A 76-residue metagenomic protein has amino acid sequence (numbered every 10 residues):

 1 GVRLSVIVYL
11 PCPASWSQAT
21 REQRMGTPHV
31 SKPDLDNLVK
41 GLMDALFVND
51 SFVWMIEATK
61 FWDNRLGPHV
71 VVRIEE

Functional and structural regions predicted by a protein language model:
G1-E76: Acidic, proline/glycine-enriched N-terminal capping motif
